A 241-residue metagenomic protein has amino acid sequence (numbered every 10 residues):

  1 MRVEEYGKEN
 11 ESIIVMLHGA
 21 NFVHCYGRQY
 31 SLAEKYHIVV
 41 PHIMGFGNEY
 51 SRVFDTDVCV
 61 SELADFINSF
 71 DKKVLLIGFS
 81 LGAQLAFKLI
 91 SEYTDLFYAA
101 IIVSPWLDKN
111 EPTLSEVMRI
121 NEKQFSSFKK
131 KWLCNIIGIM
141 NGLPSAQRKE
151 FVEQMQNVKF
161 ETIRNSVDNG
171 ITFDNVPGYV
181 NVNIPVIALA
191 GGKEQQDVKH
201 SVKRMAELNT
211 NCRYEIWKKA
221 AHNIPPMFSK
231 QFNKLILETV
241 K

Functional and structural regions predicted by a protein language model:
R2-N48: Conserved HGGG/HGGXW glycine-rich cap/lid loop of the alpha/beta-hydrolase fold
V39-L75: Active-site loop/oxyanion-hole signature of alpha/beta-hydrolase fold enzymes
G78-A86: Gly/Ala-rich beta-loop-alpha elbow adjacent to hydrolase catalytic centers
S91-E92, L96-F128: Flexible "cap/lid" loop of the alpha/beta hydrolase fold
E111-T113, F128-V180: Conserved alpha/beta-hydrolase catalytic His-Asp/Glu region
V182, A188-A190: Short beta-strand/loop motif that positions the catalytic acidic residue of the alpha/beta-hydrolase fold
Q195-S201: Conserved alpha/beta-hydrolase "acid-adjacent" motif
A220-Q231: Catalytic histidine-centered segment of alpha/beta-hydrolase-like enzymes
